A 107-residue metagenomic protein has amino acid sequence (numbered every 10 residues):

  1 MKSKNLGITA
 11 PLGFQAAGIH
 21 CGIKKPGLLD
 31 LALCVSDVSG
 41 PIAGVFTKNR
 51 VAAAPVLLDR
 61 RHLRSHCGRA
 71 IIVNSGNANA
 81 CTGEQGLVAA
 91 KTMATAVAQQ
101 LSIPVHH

Functional and structural regions predicted by a protein language model:
M1, K91, I103-H107: Molybdopterin (Moco) oxidoreductase catalytic core of the xanthine/aldehyde oxidoreductase family
M1-T47: N-terminal amphipathic/basic leader segments beginning at the initiator methionine
G27-D30, V51-A53, S65-A70, I103-H107: Short coil/turn connectors at secondary-structure junctions
L28, T47-V51, Q85-T92: Conserved active-site and cofactor/substrate-binding residues in soluble primary-metabolism enzymes
L31-A32, L57, A70, K91-A98: Predominant activation on well-ordered alpha-helical scaffold segments within soluble catalytic domains
C34-C67: Active-site-flanking structural segment that lines cofactor/substrate pockets
C34-V35, I72-N74: Short beta-strand segments
S75-S102: Alpha-helical support elements that line or immediately flank enzyme active sites and cofactor-binding pockets
